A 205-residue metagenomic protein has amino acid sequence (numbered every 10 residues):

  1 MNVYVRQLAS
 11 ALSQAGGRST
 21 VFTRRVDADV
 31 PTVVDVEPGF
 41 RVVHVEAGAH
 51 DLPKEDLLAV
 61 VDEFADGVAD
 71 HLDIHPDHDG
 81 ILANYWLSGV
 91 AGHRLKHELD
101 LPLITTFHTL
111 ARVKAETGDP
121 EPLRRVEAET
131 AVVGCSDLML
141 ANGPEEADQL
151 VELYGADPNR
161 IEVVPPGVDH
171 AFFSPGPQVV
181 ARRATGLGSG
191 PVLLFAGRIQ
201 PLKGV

Functional and structural regions predicted by a protein language model:
M1-H44: N-terminal subdomain of nucleotide-sugar transferases
R25, E145, G167: Carbohydrate-associated surface elements
F40-D70: A short, charged, and often flexible helix/loop element on the N-terminal side of the glycosyltransferase catalytic
V68-S88, G92, P102-I104: Short N-terminal targeting/anchoring amphipathic segment
L82, G134-G143, E162: A short beta-strand/loop micro-motif in the catalytic core of glycosyltransferases that engages the nucleotide-sugar
P122-M139: Membrane-proximal helix-turn-helix segments that form the acceptor-binding/catalytic region of lipid-linked
S174-L187, V192: A short helix/loop element that forms part of the nucleotide-sugar donor recognition site in Leloir-type
L187-K203: Conserved donor-binding/catalytic core segment of Leloir-type glycosyltransferases
